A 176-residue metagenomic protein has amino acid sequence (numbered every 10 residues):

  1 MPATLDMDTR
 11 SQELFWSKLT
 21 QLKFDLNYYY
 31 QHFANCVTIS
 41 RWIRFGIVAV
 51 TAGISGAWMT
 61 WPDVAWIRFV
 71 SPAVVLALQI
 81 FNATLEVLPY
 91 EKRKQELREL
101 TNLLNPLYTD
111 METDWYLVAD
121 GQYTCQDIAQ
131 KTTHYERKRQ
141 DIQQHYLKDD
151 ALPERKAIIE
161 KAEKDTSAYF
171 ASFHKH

Functional and structural regions predicted by a protein language model:
M1-A49, T60, T84-H176: Conserved non-transmembrane functional hotspots
N27, V50, I54, V75-L78: N-terminal, well-ordered alpha-helical segments
V50-A65: Juxtamembrane "helix exit" motif at the C-terminal ends of alpha-helical transmembrane segments in multi-pass membrane
S55, Q79-N82, L103: Generic beta-strand or strand-like secondary-structure segments
D63-A77: Hydrophobic alpha-helical transmembrane segments
V74-L88: Transmembrane alpha-helices and immediately adjacent membrane-cytoplasm interface residues in multi-pass integral
